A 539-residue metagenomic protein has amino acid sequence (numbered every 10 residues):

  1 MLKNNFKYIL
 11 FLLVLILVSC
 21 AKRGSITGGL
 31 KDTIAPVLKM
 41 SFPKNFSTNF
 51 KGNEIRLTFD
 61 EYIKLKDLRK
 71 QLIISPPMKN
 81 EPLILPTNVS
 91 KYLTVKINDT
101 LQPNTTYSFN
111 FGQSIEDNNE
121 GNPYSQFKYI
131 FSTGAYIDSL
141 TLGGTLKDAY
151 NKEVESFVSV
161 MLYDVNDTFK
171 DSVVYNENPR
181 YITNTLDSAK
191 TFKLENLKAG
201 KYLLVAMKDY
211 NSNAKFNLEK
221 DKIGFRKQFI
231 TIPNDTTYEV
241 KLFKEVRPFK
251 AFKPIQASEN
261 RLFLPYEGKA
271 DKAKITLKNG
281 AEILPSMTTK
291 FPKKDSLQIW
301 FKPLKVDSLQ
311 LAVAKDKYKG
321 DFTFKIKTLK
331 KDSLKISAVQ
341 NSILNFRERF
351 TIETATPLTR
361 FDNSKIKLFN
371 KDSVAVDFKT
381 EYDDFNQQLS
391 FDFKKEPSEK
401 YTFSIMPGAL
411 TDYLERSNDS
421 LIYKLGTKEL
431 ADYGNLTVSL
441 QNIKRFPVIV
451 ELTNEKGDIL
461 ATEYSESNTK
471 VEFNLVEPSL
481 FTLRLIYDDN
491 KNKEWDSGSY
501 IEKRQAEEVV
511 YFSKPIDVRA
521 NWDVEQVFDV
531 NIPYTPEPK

Functional and structural regions predicted by a protein language model:
M1-C20: Sec-dependent bacterial lipoprotein signal peptides
N5, C20-M207, E219-K227, T231 (+4 more regions): Acidic, low-complexity Ser/Thr/Gly/Pro-rich repeat segments typical of extracellular/periplasmic and surface-exposed
D209-L218, D488-S497: Acidic, glycine-anchored loop motifs typical of Ca2+
I232-Y238, D523: Extracellular interaction modules
Y238-K244: Long, low-complexity intrinsically disordered regulatory regions
N435-S439, E451, D496-I501, A506 (+2 more regions): Short loop/turn motifs at secondary-structure boundaries
W522-K539: Gram-negative outer-membrane assembly/targeting C-terminal domains
